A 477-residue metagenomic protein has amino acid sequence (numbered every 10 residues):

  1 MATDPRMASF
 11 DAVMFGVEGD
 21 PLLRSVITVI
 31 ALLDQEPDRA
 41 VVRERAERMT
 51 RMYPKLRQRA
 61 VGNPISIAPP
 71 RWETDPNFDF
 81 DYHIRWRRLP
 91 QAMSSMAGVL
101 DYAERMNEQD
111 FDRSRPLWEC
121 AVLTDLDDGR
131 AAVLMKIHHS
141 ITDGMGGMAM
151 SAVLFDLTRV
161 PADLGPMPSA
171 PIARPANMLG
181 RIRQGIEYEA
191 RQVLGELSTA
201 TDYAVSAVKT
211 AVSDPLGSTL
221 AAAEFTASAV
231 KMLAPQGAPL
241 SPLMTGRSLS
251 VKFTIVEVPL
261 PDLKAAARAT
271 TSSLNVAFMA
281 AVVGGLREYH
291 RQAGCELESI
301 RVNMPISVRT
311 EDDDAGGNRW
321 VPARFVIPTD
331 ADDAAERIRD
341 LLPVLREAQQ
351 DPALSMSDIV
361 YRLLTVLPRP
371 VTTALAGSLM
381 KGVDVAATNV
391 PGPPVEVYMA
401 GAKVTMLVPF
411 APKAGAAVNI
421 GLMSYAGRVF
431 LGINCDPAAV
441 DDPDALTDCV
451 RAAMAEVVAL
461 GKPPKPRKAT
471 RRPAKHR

Functional and structural regions predicted by a protein language model:
M1-D11, G19-P21, V26-R477: Soluble acyl-CoA-dependent acyltransferase catalytic core bearing the H(X)4D motif
